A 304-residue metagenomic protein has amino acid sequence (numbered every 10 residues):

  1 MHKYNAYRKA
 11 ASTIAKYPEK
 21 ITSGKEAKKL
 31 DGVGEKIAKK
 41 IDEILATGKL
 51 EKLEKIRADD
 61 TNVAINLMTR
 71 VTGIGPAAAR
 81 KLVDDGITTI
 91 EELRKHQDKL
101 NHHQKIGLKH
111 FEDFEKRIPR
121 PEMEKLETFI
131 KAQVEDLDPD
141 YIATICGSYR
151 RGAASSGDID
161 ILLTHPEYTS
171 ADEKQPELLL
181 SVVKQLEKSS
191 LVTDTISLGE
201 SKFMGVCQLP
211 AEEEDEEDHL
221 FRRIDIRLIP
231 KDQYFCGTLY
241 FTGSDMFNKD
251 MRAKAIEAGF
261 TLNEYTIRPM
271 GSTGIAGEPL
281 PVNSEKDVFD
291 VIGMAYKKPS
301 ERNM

Functional and structural regions predicted by a protein language model:
M1: Extended, alpha-helix-rich binding/interface surfaces that flank or overlap catalytic cores and mediate recognition
Y4-I159, L163-F203, F235, K249 (+4 more regions): Accessory alpha-helical DNA-binding modules that contact the DNA backbone or grooves
G152-A153, E216-D218: Short, conserved, surface-exposed binding loops centered on an aromatic residue
S170-Q175, P210-E217: Intrinsically disordered, low-complexity domain-flanking/linker segments in eukaryotic proteins, enriched
V206-C207, A211-D215, I226-M304: Non-catalytic peripheral regions of nucleotide-handling enzymes
F221: Phosphate/ribose-recognition catalytic cores of enzymes acting on nucleotide-derived substrates
